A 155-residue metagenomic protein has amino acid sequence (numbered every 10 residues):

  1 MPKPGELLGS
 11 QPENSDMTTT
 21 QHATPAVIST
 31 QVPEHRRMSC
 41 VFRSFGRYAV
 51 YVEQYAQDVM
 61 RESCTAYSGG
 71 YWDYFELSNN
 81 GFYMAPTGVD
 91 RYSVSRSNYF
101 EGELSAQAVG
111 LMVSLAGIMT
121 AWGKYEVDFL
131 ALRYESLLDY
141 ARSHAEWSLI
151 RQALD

Functional and structural regions predicted by a protein language model:
M1, C64-T65, L115, Y140: Intrinsically disordered, low-complexity regions enriched in Ser/Pro/Gly/Gln/His and often acidic
M1-M17: Short, Lys/Arg-enriched N-terminal segments with co-localized hydrophobic residues within the first ~10-30 amino acids
N14-R61: Terminal domain-start segments
A26, F45, Q57-V59, Y67-G69 (+3 more regions): Sparse, context-dependent recognition of short Cys/His-centered cofactor- or disulfide-binding micro-motifs
S29, Y48, E62, A66 (+2 more regions): Conserved aromatic-histidine-acidic binding/catalytic patches
G46-R91: Amphipathic, interaction-prone secondary-structure segments
R91-D155: Polybasic, proline/glycine-rich intrinsically disordered low-complexity segments
